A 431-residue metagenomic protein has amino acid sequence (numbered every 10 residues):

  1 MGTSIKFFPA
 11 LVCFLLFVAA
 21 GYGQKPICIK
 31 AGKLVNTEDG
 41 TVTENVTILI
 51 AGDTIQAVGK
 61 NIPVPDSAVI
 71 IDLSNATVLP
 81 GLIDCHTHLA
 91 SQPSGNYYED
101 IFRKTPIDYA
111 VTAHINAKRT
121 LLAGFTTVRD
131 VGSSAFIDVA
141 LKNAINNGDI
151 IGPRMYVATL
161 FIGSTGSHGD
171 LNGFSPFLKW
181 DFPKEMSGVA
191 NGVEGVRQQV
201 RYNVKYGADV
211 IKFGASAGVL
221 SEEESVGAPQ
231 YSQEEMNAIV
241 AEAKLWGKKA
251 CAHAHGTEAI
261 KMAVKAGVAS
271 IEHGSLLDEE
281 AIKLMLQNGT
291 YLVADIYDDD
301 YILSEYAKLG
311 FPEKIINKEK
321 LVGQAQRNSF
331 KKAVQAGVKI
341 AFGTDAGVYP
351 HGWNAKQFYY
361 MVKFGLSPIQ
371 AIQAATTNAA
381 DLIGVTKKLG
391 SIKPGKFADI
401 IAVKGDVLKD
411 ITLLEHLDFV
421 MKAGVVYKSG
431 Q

Functional and structural regions predicted by a protein language model:
M1-K25: Bacterial Sec-dependent N-terminal signal peptides
I27, L34, D39-L79: Histidine-rich, glycine-flanked metal-binding segment
T77-D149, T165-N172, E234, E258 (+1 more regions): Metal-associated gating/positioning segment near the N- to mid-region
G81-T87, V128-R129, M155-T159, I211-F213 (+4 more regions): Hydrophobic faces of well-ordered beta-strands that scaffold small-molecule active sites in alpha/beta enzyme cores
A90-D108, T165-K184, V219-Q233, T290-G323: Active-site gating loops and adjacent loop-to-helix segments of metal-dependent hydrolytic enzymes
P93-Y97, D138, H168-G169, S221-E223 (+6 more regions): Histidine/acidic-residue-rich catalytic or RNA/ligand-binding cores of hydrolases and nuclease-related proteins
I101, L245, K249, E313-K314 (+1 more regions): His/Asp/Glu-enriched, well-ordered alpha-helical/loop segment that forms or immediately abuts the divalent-metal
A140, G195-L292, L321-I340, K387: Histidine/acidic residue-rich metal-binding segments in metalloenzymes
